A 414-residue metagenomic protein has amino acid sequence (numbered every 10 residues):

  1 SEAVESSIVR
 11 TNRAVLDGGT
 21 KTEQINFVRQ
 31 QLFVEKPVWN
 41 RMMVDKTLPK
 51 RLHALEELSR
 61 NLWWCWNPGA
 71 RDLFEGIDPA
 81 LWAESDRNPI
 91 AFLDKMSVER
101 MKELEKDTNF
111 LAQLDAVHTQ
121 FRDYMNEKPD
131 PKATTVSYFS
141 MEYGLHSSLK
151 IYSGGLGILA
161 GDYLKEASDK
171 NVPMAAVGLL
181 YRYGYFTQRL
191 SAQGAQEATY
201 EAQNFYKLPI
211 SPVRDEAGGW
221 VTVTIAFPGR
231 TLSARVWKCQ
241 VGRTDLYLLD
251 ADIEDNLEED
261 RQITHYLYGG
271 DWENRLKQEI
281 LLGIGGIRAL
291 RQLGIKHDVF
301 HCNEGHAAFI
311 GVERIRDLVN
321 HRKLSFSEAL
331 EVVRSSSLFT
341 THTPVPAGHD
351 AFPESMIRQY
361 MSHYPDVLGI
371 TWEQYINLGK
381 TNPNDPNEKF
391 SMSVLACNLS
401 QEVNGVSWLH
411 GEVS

Functional and structural regions predicted by a protein language model:
S1-S414: Catalytic cores of carbohydrate-active enzymes across secretory and cytosolic contexts
